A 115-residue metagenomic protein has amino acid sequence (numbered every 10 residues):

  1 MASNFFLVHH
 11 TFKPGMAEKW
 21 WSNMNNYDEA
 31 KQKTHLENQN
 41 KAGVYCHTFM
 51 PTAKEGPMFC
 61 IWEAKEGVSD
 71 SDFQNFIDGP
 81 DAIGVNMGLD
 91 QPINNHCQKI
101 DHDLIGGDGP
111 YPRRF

Functional and structural regions predicted by a protein language model:
M1-P57, E63-N75, I93-F115: Short S/T/G/P-rich N-terminal loop/turn motif that feeds into the first structured element of a domain
D78-L89: A common structural junction motif
